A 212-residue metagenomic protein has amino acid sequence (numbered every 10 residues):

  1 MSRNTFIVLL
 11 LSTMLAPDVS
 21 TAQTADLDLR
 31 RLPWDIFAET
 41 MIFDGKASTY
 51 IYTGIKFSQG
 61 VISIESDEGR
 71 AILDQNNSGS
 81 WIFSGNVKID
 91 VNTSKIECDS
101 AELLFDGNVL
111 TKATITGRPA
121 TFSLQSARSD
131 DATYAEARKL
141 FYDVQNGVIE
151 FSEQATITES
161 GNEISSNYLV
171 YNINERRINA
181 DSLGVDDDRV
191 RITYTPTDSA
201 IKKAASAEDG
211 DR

Functional and structural regions predicted by a protein language model:
M1-R212: Mature-chain termini and adjacent capping regions
